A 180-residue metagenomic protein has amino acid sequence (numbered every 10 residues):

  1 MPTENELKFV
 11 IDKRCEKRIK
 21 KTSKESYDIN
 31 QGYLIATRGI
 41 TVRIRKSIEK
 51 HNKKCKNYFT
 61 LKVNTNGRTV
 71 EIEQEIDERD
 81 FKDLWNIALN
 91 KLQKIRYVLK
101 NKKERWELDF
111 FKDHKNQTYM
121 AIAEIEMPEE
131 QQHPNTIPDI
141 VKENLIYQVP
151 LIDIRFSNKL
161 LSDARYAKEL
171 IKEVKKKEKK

Functional and structural regions predicted by a protein language model:
M1-K180: Phosphate-end processing signature that detects enzymes handling 5′-triphosphorylated RNA and polyphosphate
